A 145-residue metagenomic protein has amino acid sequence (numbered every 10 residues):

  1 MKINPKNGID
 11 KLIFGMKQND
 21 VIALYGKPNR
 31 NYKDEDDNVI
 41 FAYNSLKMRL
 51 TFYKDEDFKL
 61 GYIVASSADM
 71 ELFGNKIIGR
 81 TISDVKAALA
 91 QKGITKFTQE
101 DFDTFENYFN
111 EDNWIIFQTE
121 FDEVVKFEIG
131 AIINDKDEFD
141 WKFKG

Functional and structural regions predicted by a protein language model:
M1-P5: A short, surface-exposed helix-loop junction/capping segment
N7, M16-K59, E71-L72, K76-G145: A cross-family detector of function-defining hotspots
L12: Extracytoplasmic Gram-positive cell-surface binding/anchoring modules and repeats
L60-A68: Intrinsically disordered, low-complexity regulatory segments enriched in Ser/Thr/Pro and charged residues
